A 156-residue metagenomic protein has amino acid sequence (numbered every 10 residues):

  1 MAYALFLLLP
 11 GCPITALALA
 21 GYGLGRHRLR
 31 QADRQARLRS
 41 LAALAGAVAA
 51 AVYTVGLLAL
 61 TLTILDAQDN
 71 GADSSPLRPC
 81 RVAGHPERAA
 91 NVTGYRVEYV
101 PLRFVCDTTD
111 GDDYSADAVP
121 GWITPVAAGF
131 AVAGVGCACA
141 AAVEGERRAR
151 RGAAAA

Functional and structural regions predicted by a protein language model:
M1-L5, T54-A67: C-terminal region of N-terminal signal peptides and the immediate post-cleavage residues of exported proteins
M1-Y22: Membrane-embedded alpha-helical segments of integral membrane proteins
Y3-L7, Q31-L41, A116-V119: Membrane-interfacial loop-to-transmembrane-helix junctions in polytopic alpha-helical membrane proteins
L19-L44, A133-A156: Juxtamembrane interface at the cytosolic side of transmembrane helices
R28-Q31, T61-G71: Membrane-helix interface/capping segments
A36-A59: Internal/C-terminal transmembrane anchor helices
A67-Y99: Extracytoplasmic/lumenal ectodomains and periplasmic regions of secretory and membrane proteins
V97-F130: Individual transmembrane alpha-helix segments
